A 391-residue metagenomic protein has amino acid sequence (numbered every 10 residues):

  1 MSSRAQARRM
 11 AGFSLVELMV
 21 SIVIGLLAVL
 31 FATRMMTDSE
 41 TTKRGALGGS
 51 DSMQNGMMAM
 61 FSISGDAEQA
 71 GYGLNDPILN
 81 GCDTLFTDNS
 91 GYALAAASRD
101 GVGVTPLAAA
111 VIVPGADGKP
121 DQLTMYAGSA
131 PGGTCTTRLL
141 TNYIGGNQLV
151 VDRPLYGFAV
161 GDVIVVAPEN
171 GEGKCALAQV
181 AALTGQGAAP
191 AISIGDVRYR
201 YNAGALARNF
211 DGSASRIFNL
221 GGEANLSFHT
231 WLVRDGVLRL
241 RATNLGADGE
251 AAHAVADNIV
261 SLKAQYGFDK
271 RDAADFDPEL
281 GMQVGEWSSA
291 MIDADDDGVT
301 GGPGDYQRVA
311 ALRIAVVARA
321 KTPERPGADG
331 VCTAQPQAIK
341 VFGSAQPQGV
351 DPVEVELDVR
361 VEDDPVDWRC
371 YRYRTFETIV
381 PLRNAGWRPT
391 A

Functional and structural regions predicted by a protein language model:
M1, A5-Q6, A96: Intrinsically disordered, low-complexity regions enriched in serine, threonine, proline and polar/charged residues
S3-A5, A11-S64, E68-A70, A391: Aliphatic-rich helix starts adjacent to a transmembrane/signal segment
A59-A315, K321-R372, R388-A391: N-terminal pilin/flagellin-like segments and related low-complexity appendage regions
T375-A391: Structural signal for terminal/edge beta-strands and the immediately following C-terminal loop/tail that closes
